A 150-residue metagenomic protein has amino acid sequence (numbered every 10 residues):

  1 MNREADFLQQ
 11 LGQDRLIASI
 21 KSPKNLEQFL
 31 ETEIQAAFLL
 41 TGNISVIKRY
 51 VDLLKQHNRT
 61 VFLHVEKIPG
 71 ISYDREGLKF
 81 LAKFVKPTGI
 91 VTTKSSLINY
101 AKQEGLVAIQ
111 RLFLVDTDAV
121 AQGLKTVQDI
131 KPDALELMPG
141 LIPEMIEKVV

Functional and structural regions predicted by a protein language model:
M1-L63, P69-I71, K86-P87: Conserved N-terminal beta1-alpha1 strand-loop-helix module at the mouth
A18-L30, D74-L78, D118-Q128: Short, acidic/polar
F29, K94, L135: Conserved, mostly hydrophobic/aromatic
T32, F84-V85, E104, D129-I130: Structural motif
A37-L39, Q110, A134-L137: Short catalytic-loop micro-motif centered on adjacent basic/acidic residues
T41-H57, G70-R75, T92-L106, V115-G123 (+1 more regions): Active-site-adjacent beta->alpha loops and helix N-cap segments on the catalytic face of soluble alpha/beta enzymes
E76-F84, T88: Glycine-rich loop/turn
